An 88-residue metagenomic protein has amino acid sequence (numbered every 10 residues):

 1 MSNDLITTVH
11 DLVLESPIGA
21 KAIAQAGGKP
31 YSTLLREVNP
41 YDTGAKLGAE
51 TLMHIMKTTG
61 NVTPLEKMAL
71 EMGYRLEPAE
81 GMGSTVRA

Functional and structural regions predicted by a protein language model:
M1-S16: A short, Lys/Arg-rich alpha-helix, primarily the initiator
L12, A26, E37: Residues in the recognition helix of alpha-helical DNA-binding motifs
G19-G27: Short alpha-helical "recognition helix" segments of helix-turn-helix
A22, S32-L35, M68-M72: Catalytic phosphate/metal-binding cores of nucleic-acid and nucleotide-processing enzymes, i.e., regions that mediate
K29-A45: Recognition helix of helix-turn-helix/homeodomain-like DNA-binding domains that insert into the DNA major groove
Y41-T58: Short, basic-rich loop-to-helix N-cap that marks the start of a DNA-contacting helix
H54-M72: A short, Lys/Arg-enriched interface patch at domain edges and termini
M68-A88: Short, charged recognition helix plus adjacent turn of helix-turn-helix-like nucleic-acid-binding domains
